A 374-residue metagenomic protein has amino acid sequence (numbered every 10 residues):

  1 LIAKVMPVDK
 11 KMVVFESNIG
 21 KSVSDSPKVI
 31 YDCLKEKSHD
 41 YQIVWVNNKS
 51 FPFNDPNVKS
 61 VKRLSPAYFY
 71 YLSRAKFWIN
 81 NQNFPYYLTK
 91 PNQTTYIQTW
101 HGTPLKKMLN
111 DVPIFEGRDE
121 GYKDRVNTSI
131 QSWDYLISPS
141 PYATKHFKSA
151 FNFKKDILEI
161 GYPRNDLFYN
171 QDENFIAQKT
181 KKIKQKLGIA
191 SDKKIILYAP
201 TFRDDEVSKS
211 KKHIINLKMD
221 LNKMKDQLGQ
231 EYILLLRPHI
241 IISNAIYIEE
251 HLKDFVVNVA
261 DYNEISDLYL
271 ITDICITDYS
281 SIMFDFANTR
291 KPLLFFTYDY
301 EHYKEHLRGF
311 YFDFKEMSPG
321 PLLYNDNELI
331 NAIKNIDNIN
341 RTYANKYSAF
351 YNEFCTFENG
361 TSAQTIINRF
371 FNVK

Functional and structural regions predicted by a protein language model:
L1-Y68, V373: N-terminal pre-catalytic "stem/leader" segment of glycosyltransferase-like enzymes
S22-C33, P163-I248, L323-N325, S362-Q364: Conserved catalytic-core segment of nucleotide-activated headgroup transferases in glycan assembly
K28-Y31, N57-G121: Extended catalytic core of nucleotide-activated donor transferases of GT-like folds
V61-F77, N83, L235, I240-F284: Donor nucleotide-activated moiety binding/catalytic core segment of transferases that use nucleotide-activated donors
W78-K107, Y262-L307: A donor-sugar binding/catalytic signature common to diverse glycosyltransferases and related nucleotide-sugar
K106-V207, N345-K346: A nucleotide-sugar donor-handling region in carbohydrate enzymes
E249-H251, S281-F354: Catalytic binding pocket for nucleotide-activated donors in carbohydrate/polymer assembly enzymes
E358-K374: C-terminal alpha-helical cap of glycosyltransferases
